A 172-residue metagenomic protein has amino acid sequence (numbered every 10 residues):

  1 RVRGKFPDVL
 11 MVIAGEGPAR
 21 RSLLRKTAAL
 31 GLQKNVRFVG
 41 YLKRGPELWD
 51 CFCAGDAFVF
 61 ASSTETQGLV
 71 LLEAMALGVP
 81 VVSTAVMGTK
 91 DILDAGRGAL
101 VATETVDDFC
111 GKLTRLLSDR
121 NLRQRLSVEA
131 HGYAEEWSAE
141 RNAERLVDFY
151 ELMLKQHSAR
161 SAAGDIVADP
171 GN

Functional and structural regions predicted by a protein language model:
D8, D108, L122-E136, D148: A short, well-ordered alpha-helix in the C-terminal region of glycosyltransferases
L24-L42: Nucleotide-activated donor-binding/catalytic signature segment of Leloir-type glycosyltransferases, i.e., the conserved
Y41, D50-G55, Y150: Short alpha-helical donor nucleotide-sugar binding micro-motif in glycosyltransferases
S63: Aromatic "clamp/platform" in nucleotide-sugar-dependent glycosyltransferases that forms part of the donor/acceptor
P80-S83: Short hydrophobic beta-strand element within catalytic cores of glycosyltransferases and related nucleotide-activated
D94-V106, R115-R120: Conserved acidic donor-binding segment of nucleotide-sugar-dependent glycosyltransferases
A139-N172: C-terminal alpha-helical cap of glycosyltransferases
